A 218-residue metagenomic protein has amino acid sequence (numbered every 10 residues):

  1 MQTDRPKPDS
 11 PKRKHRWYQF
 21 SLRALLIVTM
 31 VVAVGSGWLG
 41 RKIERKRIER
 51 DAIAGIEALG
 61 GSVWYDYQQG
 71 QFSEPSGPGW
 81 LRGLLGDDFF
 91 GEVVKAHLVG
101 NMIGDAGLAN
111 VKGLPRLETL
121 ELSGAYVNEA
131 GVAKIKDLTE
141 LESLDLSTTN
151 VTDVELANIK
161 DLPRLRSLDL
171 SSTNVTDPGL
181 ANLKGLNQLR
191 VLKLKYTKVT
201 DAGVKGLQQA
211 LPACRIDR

Functional and structural regions predicted by a protein language model:
Q2, L114, E118, Y196-T197 (+1 more regions): Beta-strand-rich cores of mature extracytoplasmic or soluble domains
T3-A52, E57, W64: Cullin-RING E3 adaptor/co-adaptor recruitment helices
S21, G104, A125-N128, T149-T152 (+3 more regions): Ser/Thr-centric signal marking residues that sit in or immediately flank functional binding/regulatory motifs
I48-A52, G107, G131, E155 (+2 more regions): Stable alpha-helical elements in mature extracytoplasmic
A54-K136, E140-D153, R166: LRR N-terminal entry segment and analogous cap-like coil->beta motifs
F89, N110-G113, K134-D137, N158-D161 (+2 more regions): C-terminal capping segment of individual leucine-rich repeats
P163-K198: Ankyrin-repeat and related helical/solenoid repeat scaffolds used for protein-protein interactions
K184-R218: Leucine-rich solenoid repeat scaffolds
